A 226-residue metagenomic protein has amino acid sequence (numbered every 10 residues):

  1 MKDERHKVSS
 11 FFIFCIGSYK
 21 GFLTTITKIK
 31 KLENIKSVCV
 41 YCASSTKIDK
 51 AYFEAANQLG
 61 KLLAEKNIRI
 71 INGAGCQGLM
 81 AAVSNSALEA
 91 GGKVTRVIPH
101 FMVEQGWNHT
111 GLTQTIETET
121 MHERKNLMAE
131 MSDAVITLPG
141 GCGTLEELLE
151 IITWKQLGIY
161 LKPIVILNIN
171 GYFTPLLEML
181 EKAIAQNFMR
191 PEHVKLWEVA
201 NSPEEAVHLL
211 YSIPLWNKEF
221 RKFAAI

Functional and structural regions predicted by a protein language model:
E4-K7: Short hydrophobic alpha-helical segments enriched in small aliphatic residues
S9-S10, S18: Serine residues within intrinsically disordered or low-complexity segments
T25-M131, I169-E204, L209, L215-I226: A cross-family phosphate/adenosyl-ligand binding-site feature
L88, W154-K162, F188-R190: Arginine/glycine-rich "motif VI" loop of SF2 helicases in the C-terminal RecA-like domain
E123-G158, V165, W216-K222: Active-site/ligand-binding-proximal alpha/beta "capping" segment
